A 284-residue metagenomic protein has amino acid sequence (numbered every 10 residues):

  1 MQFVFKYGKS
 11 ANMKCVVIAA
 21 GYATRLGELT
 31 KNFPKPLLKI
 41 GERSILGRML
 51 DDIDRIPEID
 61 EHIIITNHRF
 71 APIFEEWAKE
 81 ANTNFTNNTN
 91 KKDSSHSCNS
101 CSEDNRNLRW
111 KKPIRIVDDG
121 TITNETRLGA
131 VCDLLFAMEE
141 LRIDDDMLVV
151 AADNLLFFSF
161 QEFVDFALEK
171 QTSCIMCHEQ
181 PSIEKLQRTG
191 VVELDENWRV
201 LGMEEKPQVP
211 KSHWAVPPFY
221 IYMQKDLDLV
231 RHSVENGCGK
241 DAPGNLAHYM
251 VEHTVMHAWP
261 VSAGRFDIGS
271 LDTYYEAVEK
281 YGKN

Functional and structural regions predicted by a protein language model:
Q2-V17, R25, K39, R43-V149: Conserved N-terminal catalytic core of the sugar/cofactor nucleotidyltransferase
L37, V192-L194, A258: A structural signal for short hydrophobic beta-strand segments in well-ordered beta-sheet cores
I73, C132-F136, E162, N245-L246 (+1 more regions): Alpha-helical elements of Rossmann-like donor-binding domains used by nucleotide-donor carbohydrate transfer enzymes
A152-L155: The conserved acidic donor/metal-binding loop of glycosyltransferases
S159-L186: Conserved donor-nucleotide/metal-binding helix-loop-beta segment in metal-dependent transferases, i.e., the alpha-helix
V164-L168, R199-D267, L271-N284: Catalytic-core segments of class I nucleotidyltransferases/pyrophosphorylases that form NMP-activated intermediates
M176-P210: Anionic-ligand binding region
